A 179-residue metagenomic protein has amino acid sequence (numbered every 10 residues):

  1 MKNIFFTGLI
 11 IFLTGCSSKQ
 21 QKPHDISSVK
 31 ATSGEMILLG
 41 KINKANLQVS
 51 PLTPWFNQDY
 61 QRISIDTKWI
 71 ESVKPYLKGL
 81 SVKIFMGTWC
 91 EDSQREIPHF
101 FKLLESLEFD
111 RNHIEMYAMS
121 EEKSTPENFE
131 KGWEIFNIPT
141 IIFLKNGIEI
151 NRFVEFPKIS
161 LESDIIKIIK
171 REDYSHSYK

Functional and structural regions predicted by a protein language model:
M1-I4: Positively charged n-region of N-terminal signal peptides that target proteins for export
T14-G15: C-terminal motif of bacterial Sec signal peptides marking the signal peptidase cleavage site
K22-L77: N-terminal leader/targeting and pre-domain segments
P75-S106: Local sequence-structure signature of Cys/Sec-based thiol-disulfide redox active-site neighborhoods
I84-T88, R111-T125: Thiol-based oxidoreductase modules, predominantly thioredoxin-like and allied folds used for disulfide exchange
W133-L144: Structural micro-motif
F143-S177: Non-catalytic, surface beta->alpha helical segment in thiol-disulfide oxidoreductase systems
